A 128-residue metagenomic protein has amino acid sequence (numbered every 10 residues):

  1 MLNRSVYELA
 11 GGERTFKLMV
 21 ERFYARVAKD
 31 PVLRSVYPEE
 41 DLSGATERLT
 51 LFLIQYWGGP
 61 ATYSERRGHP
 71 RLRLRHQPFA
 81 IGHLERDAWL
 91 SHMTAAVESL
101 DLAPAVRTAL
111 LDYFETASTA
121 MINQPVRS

Functional and structural regions predicted by a protein language model:
M1-S128: Core of compact, soluble alpha-helical bundle domains
